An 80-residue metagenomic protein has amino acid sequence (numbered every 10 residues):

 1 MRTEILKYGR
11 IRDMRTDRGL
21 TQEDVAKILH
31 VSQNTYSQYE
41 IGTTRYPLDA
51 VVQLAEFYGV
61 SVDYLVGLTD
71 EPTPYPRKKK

Functional and structural regions predicted by a protein language model:
M1-D17: A short, Lys/Arg-rich alpha-helix, primarily the initiator
T16, K27, E56: Alpha-helical residues within the helix-turn-helix
G19-I41: Short alpha-helical DNA-recognition segment
H30, D49-Y64: DNA major-groove recognition helix of helix-turn-helix/homeodomain DNA-binding modules
E56, V66-K80: Short, charged recognition helix plus adjacent turn of helix-turn-helix-like nucleic-acid-binding domains
